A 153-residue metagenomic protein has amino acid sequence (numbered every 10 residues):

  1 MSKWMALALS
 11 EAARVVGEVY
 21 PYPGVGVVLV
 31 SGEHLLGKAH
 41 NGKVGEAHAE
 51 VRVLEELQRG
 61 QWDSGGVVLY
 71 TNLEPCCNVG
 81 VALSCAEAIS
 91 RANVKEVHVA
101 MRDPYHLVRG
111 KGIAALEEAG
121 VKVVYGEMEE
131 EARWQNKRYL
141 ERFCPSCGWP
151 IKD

Functional and structural regions predicted by a protein language model:
M1-E18, G32-L35, G80-D153: Zinc-dependent deaminase
P21-V25, A47: Short, basic and Ser/Thr-rich N-terminal targeting/leader segments
G24-E33: Short beta-strand scaffold segments in enzyme catalytic cores
V27, V67-L69, E96-V97: Structural motif
G37-A39: Short hydrophobic alpha-helix segments
G42-G45: A short acidic/small-residue loop/turn micro-motif
A49-E50, C85: Catalytic-loop motifs flanking and including active-site residues across diverse enzymes
E50-V79: Mobile, glycine- and charge-enriched loop segments and immediately flanking short secondary-structure elements within
